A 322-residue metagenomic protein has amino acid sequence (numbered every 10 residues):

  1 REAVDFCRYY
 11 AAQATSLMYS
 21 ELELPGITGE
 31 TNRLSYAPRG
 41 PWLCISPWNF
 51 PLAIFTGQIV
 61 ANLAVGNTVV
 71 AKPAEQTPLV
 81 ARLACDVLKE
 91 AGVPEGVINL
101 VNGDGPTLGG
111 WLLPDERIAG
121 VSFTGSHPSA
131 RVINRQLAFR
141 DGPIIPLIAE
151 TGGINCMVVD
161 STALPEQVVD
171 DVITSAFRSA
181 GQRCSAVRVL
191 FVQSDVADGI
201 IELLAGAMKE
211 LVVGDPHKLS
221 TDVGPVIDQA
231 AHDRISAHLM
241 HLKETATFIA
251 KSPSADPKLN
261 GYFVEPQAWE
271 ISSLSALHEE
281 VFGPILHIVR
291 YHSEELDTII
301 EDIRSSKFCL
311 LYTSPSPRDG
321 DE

Functional and structural regions predicted by a protein language model:
E2-D5, F263: Amphipathic alpha-helical interaction segments
V4-V169: Rossmann-like NAD(P) dinucleotide-binding subdomain of oxidoreductase/dehydrogenase enzymes
N62-L63, I299, T313: Hydrophobic alpha-helical segments that mediate membrane insertion or helix-helix packing
E90-G92, P114-D115, G120, H127-L274 (+1 more regions): ALDH superfamily catalytic-core signature
G261-V264, E279-L286, S306-L311: Conserved glycine-rich beta-strand-loop-beta hairpin in the small C-terminal domain of fold type I
Y312-D319: Conserved small/polar residues in nucleotide/adenosyl-binding loops
